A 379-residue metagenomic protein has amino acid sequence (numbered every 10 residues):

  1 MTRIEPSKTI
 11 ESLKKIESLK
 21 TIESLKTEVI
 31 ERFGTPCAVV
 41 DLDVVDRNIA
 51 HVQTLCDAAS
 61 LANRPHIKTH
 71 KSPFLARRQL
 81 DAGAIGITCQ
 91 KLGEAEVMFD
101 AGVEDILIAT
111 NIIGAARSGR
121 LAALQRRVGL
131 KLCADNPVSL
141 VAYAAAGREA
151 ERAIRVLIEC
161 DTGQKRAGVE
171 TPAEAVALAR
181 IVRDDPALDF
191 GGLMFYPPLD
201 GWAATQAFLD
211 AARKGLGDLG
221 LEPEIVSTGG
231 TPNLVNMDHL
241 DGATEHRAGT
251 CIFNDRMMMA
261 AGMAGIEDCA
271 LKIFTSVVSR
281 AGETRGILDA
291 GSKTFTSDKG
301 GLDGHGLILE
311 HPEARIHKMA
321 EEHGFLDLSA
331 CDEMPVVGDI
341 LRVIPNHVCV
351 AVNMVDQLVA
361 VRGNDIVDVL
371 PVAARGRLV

Functional and structural regions predicted by a protein language model:
M1-Q125, L370, R375-V379: A charged N-terminal "starter" segment
V45, K68, M98, I158 (+5 more regions): Conserved, mostly hydrophobic/aromatic
A62, D218-I225, V352-V355: Flexible, glycine/charged-enriched surface loops at secondary-structure junctions
H66-D200: Active-site-proximal beta-alpha core segment in soluble small-molecule metabolic enzymes
R155, D161-G265, C269: Active-site loop/helix belt of alpha/beta enzymes
N233-H311: Active-site loop ensemble at the mouth of alpha/beta enzyme cores that anchors a bound cofactor
T284-V379: C-terminal accessory subdomain/extension
